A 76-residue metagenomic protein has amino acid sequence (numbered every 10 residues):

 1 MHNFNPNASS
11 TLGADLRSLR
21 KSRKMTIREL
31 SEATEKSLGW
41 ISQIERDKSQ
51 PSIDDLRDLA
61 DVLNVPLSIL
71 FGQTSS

Functional and structural regions predicted by a protein language model:
M1-H2, F71-S76: Short, charged recognition helix plus adjacent turn of helix-turn-helix-like nucleic-acid-binding domains
M1-T11: A detector for short, charged/polar N-terminal pre-domain segments
A14-E32: Short basic helix-loop element that most often maps to the first helix and adjoining turn of HTH DNA-binding modules
L16, I27, L38-W40, I53-L56: Helix-turn-helix DNA-binding elements, focusing on the entry/boundary residues of the two helices that contact DNA
L16, L30-S31, I41-I44, L70: Conserved hydrophobic/aromatic packing and binding residues within compact polymer-binding modules
E35, S52-I69: DNA major-groove recognition helix of helix-turn-helix/homeodomain DNA-binding modules
E35-P51: Recognition helix of helix-turn-helix/homeodomain-like DNA-binding domains that insert into the DNA major groove
